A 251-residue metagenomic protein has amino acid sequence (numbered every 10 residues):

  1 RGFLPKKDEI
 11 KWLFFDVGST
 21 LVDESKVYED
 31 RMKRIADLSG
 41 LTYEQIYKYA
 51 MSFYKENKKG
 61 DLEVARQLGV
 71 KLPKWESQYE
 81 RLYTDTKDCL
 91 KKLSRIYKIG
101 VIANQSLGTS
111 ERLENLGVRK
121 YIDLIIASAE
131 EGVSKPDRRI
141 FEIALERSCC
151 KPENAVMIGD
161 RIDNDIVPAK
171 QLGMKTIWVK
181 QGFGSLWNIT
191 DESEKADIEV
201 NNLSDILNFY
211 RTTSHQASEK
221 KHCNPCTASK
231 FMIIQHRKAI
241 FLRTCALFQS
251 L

Functional and structural regions predicted by a protein language model:
R1-L13, K26, V70, K87 (+4 more regions): Asp-based, Mg2+/Mn2+-dependent phosphohydrolase catalytic module
F3-R95, T109-E111, C226: N-terminal helical cap/lid subdomain that shapes the substrate entry/recognition surface in HAD-like hydrolases
